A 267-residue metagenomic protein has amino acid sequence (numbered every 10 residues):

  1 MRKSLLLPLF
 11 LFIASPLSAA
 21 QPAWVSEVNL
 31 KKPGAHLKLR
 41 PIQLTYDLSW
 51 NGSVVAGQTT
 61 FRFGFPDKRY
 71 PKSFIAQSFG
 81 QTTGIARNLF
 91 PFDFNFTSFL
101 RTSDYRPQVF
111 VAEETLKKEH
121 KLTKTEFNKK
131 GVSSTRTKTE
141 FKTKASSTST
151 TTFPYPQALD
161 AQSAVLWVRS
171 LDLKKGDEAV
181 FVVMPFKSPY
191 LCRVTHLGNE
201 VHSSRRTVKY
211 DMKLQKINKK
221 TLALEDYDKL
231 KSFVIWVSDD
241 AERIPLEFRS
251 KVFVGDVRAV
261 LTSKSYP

Functional and structural regions predicted by a protein language model:
S4, P22, T139-A145, A179: Intrinsic disorder/low-complexity segments enriched in polar/small residues
S4-I13: Sec-dependent N-terminal signal peptides
A20-N128, D172-P267: Acidic, serine/threonine-rich low-complexity disordered tracts
T123-V165: Hydrophobic, well-structured mid-protein blocks that either form specific transmembrane helices
T152-S163, V168-F181, R206: Internal, well-folded beta-alpha domain core
